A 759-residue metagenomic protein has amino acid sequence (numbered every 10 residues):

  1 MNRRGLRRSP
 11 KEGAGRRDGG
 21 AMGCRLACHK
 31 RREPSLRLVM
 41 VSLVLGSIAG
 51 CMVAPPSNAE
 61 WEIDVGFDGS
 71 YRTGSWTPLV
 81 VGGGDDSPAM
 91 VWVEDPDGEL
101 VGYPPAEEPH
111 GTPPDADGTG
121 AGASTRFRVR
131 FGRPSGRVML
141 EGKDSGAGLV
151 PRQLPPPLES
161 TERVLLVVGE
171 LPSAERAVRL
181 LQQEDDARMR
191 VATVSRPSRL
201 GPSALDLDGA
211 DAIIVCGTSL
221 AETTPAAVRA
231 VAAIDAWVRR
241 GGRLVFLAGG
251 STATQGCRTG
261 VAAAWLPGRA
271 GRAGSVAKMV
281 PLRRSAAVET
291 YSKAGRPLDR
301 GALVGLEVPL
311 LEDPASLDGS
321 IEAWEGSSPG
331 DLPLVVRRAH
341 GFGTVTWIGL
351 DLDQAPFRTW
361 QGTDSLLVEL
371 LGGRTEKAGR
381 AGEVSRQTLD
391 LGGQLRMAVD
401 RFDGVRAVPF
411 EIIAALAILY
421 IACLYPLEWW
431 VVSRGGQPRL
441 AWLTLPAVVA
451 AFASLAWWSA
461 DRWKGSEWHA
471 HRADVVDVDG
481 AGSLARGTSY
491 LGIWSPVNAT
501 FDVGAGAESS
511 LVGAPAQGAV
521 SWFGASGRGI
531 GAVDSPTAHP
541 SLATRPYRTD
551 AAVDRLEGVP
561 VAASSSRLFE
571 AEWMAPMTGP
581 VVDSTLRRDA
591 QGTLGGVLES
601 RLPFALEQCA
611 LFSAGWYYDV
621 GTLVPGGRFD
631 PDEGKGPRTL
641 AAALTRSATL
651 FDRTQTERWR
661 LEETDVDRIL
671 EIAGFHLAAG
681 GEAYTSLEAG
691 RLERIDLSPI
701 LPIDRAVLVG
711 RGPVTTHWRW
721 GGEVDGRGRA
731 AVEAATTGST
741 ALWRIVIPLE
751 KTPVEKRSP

Functional and structural regions predicted by a protein language model:
V91, R133-S145, A642, R646-L650: Short, aromatic- and glycine-rich surface loops/edge beta-strands on solvent-exposed regions
V101-Y103, R163-A264, W347, G404-P409 (+1 more regions): Helical hinge/lid and interdomain linker segments adjacent to catalytic or ligand-binding clefts that mediate domain
D117-V164: Extended acidic/polar, glycine-enriched regions that form or flank non-catalytic beta-rich accessory modules
T218-L303, S320, E325-S328, T363-L366: A glycine-rich, often tryptophan-bearing local segment used as a flexible ligand/cofactor-contacting loop or short
V280-R358, T375-A378: Catalytic beta-strand/loop cores that center a nucleophilic Ser/Cys/Thr and support acyl-enzyme chemistry
F402-V405, A485-P759: Accessory, solvent-exposed terminal regions and/or long lumenal/extracellular loops of proteins
R439-R462: Internal/C-terminal transmembrane anchor helices
A460-A481: Alpha-helical transmembrane signal-anchor/signal-peptide segments
